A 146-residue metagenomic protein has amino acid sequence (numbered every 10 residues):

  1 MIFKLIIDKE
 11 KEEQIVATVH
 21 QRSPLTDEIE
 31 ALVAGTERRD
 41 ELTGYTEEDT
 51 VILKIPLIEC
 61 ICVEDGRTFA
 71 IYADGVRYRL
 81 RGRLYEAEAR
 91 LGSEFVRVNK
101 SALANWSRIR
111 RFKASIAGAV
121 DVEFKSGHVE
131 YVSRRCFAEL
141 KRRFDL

Functional and structural regions predicted by a protein language model:
M1-E28: N-terminal regulatory/sensing modules of transcriptional regulators
D8-E10, H20-R22, E47, G127 (+1 more regions): Generic structural motif
I15, D27, L80, V132 (+1 more regions): Short acidic, gly/pro-rich beta-turn/loop elements at beta-sheet edges and active-site/ligand-binding grooves
V19-H20, D74, K100, R134: Conserved residues at beta->alpha junctions
S23, D27, Y85, R135-A138: Generic alpha-helical secondary structure signal
D27-K125, V129: Conserved binding/recognition cores within well-folded domains
G118-L146: Hydrophobic secondary-structure block in the mid-to-C-terminal portion of proteins
